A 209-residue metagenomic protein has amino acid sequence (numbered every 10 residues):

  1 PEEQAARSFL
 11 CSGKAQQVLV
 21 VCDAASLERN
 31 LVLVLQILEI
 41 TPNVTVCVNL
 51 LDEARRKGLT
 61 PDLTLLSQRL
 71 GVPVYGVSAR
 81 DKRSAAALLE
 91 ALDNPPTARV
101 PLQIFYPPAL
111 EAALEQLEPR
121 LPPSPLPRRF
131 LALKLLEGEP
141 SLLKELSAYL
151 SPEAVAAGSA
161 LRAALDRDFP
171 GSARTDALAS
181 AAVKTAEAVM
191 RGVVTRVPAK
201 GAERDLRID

Functional and structural regions predicted by a protein language model:
P1: P-loop NTPase switch/communication element
A5, C22, V74-V77, A132-L136 (+1 more regions): Long, contiguous hydrophobic alpha-helical segments, chiefly transmembrane helices and signal peptides
A5-Y75: Conserved C-terminal guanine-recognition region of P-loop GTPase G domains, centered on the G4
D52-F105: Canonical P-loop GTPase G-domain recognition
P95-D209: Extended helical scaffolds that flank P-loop GTPase cores
